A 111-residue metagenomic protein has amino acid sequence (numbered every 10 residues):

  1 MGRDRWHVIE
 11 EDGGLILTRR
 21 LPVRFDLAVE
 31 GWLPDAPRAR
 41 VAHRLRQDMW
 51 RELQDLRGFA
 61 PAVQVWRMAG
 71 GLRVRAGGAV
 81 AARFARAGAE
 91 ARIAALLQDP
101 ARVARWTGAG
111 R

Functional and structural regions predicted by a protein language model:
G2-A28: N-terminal, Lys/Arg- and Ser/Thr-rich interaction peptides
W6-V8, P61-R67: Short amphipathic beta-strand and strand-loop transition segments with alternating hydrophobic
G13, L27, R57-F59, G70-V74: Residues at beta-strand starts and edge strands
R20-F25, V65-R73: Short, charge-patterned binding micro-sites
V23, M49, V80-A82: Beta-strand elements of well-folded, non-transmembrane domains
A28-R38: Short histidine-centered catalytic/ligand-binding loop motif
P37-A62: Short, internal acidic amphipathic alpha-helical interface segments that mediate docking to partner proteins
M68-R111: Helix-rich interaction surfaces within compact, conserved domain-sized segments that mediate assembly or partner
